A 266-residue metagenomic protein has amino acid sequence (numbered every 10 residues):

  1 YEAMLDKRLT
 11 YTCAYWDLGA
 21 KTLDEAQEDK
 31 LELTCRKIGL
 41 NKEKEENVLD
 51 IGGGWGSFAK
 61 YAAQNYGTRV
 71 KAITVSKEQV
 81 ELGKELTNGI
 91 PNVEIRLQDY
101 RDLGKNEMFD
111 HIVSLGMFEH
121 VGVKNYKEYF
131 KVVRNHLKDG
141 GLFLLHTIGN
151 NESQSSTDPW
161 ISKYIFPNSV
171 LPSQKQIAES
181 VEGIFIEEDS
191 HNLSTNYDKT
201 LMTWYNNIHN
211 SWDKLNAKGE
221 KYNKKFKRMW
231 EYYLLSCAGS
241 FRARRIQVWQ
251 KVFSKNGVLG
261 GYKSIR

Functional and structural regions predicted by a protein language model:
Y1-K37: Conserved Class I S-adenosyl-L-methionine-dependent methyltransferase catalytic core
E43-G52: Conserved class I S-adenosyl-L-methionine
W55-G67: Conserved SAM-binding loop of SAM-dependent methyltransferases across substrates and taxa, primarily the Class I
G89-D102: Conserved SAM-binding strand-loop segment of SAM-dependent methyltransferases
R101-I112: A short acidic, Gly/Pro-enriched loop at the edge of an enzyme's catalytic core that lines a small-molecule cofactor
K127-G140: A short glycine-rich, Lys/Arg-flanked "PGG" loop and its adjoining helix->strand segment in the class I
G140-I148: Conserved beta-strand signature within the Rossmann-like core of class I S-adenosyl-L-methionine
I148-L259, R266: Substrate-binding/catalytic lobe of Class I Rossmann-like enzymes that use SAM or dcSAM, i.e., the mid-to-C-terminal
